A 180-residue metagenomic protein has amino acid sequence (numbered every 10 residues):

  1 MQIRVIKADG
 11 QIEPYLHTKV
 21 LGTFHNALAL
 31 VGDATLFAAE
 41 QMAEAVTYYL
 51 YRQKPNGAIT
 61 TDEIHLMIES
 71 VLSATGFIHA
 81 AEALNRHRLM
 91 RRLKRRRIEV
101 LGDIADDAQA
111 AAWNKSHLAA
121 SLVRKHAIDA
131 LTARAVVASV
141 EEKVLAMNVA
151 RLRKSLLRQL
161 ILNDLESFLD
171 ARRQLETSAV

Functional and structural regions predicted by a protein language model:
M1-V180: Long, C-terminal-biased catalytic regions of enzyme "large/alpha" subunits
